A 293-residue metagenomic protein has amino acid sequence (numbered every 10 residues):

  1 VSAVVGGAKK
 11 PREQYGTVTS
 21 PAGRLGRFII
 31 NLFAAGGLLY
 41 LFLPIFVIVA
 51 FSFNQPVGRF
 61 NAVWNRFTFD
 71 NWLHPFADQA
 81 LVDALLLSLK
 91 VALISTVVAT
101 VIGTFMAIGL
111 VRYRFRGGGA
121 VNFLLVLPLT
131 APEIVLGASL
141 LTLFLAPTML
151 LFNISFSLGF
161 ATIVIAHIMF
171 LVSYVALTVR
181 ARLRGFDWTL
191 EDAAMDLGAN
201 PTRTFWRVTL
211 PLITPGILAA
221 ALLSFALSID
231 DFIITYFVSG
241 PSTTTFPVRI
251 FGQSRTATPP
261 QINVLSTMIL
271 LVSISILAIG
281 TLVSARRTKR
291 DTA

Functional and structural regions predicted by a protein language model:
S2-S20, R24-L32, G117, R180-M195 (+2 more regions): C-terminal transmembrane helix and the adjacent membrane-cytosol boundary/short C-terminal tail of inner/organellar
G7, S20-R27, V57-F60, F69-A80 (+1 more regions): Interhelical loop and adjacent transmembrane-helix boundary motif in polytopic membrane transport permeases
Y15-G23, L93-L125, A138, T142-L145 (+2 more regions): Transmembrane-helix boundary motif in ABC transporter permease subunits
G16-S20, R59-V63, F69, I134-I168 (+2 more regions): Membrane-interfacial helix termini and adjacent extracytoplasmic/periplasmic loops of multi-pass transporters
L32, L38-I45, M169, V175-R182 (+2 more regions): Transmembrane alpha-helices
L39, L86, K90-I102, M106 (+6 more regions): Hydrophobic alpha-helical transmembrane segments of multipass integral membrane proteins, especially permease/channel
I45-V57, G137-F152, L222-L227, S239 (+2 more regions): A structural signal for multi-pass alpha-helical bundles of membrane permease subunits that mediate small-molecule
A80-K90, L145-Y174, G216, A221: Loop-to-helix entry region at the N-terminal start of transmembrane alpha-helices in multi-pass membrane transporters
